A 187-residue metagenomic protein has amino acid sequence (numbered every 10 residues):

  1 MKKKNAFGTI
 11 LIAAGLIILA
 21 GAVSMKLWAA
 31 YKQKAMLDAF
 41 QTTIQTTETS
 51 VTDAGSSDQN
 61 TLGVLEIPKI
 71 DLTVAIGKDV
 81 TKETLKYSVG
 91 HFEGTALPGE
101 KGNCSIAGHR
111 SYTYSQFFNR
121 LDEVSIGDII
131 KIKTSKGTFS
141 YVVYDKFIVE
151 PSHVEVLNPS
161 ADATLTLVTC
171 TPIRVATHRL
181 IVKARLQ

Functional and structural regions predicted by a protein language model:
M1-K2: N-terminal Lys/Arg-rich, disordered targeting/topogenic segments
N5-Q187: Solvent-exposed, non-transmembrane regions of membrane-associated and secreted proteins
